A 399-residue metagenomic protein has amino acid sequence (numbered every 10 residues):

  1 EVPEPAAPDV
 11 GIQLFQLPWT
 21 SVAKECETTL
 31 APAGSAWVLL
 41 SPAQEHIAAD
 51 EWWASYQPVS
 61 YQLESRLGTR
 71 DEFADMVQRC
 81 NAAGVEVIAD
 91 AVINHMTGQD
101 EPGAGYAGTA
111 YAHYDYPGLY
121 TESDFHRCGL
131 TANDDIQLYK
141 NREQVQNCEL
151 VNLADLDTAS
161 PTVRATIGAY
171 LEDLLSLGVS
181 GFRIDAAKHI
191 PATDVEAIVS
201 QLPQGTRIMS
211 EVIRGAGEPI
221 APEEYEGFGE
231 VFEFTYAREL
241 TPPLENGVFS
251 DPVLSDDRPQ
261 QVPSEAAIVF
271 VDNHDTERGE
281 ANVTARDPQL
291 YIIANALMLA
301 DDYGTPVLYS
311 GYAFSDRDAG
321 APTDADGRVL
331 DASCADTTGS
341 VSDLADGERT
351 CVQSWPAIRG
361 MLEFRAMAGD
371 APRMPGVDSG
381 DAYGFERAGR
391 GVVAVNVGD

Functional and structural regions predicted by a protein language model:
V2-S21, E149-S160: Boundary/entry segment of secreted carbohydrate-active catalytic domains
P3-G11, E25-A31, S35-A36, P42-P58 (+7 more regions): Active-site-proximal helices and loops of the catalytic beta/alpha 8
P18, V22, C128, D134-D135 (+2 more regions): Alpha-helix capping and helix-coil boundary motifs
T20-S21, D71, A165, Q289: Residue-level recognition of alpha-helix initiation/capping sites
G105-E149: Core domains of carbohydrate- and sulfate-ester-processing enzymes
R142-V145, N152, L254-R258: A structural signal for short loop-to-beta-strand junctions that line the ligand-binding cleft of periplasmic/secreted
T158-Y170: Alpha-helical scaffold elements lining the catalytic groove of polysaccharide deacetylases
